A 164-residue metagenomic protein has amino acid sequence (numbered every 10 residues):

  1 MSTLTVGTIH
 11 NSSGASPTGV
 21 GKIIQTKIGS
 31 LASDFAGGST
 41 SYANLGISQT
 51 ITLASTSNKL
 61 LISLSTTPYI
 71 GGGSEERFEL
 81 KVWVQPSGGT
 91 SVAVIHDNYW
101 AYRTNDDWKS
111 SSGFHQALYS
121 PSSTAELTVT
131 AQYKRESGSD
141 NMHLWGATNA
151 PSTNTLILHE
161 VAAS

Functional and structural regions predicted by a protein language model:
M1-F35, A163-S164: Glycine-rich, low-complexity segments
P17-V20, T40, L45, T67: Generic preference for flexible, low-structure residues
G29-S41, T52-S164: Terminal beta-strand-rich extracellular "head" domains that mediate receptor/glycan or other ligand binding
I47-Q49: Extended, low-complexity regulatory regions
